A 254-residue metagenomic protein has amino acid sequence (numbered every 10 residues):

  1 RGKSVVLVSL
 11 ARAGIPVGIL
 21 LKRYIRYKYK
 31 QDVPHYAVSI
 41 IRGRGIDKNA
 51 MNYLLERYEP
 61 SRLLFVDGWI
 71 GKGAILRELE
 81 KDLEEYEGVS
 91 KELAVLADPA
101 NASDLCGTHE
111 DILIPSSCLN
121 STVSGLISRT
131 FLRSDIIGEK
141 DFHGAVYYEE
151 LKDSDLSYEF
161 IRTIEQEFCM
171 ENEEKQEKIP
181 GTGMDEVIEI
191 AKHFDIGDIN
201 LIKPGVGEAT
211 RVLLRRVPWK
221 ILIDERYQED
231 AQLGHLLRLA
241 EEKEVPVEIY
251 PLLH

Functional and structural regions predicted by a protein language model:
R1-V5, R26, K30-H254: Long, low-complexity, Lys/Arg-enriched
V8: N-terminal, charged/glycine-rich beta-strand/loop interface patches
I15-Y24: Contiguous, well-ordered alpha-helical segments that form the cores/surfaces of helical PPI scaffolds
